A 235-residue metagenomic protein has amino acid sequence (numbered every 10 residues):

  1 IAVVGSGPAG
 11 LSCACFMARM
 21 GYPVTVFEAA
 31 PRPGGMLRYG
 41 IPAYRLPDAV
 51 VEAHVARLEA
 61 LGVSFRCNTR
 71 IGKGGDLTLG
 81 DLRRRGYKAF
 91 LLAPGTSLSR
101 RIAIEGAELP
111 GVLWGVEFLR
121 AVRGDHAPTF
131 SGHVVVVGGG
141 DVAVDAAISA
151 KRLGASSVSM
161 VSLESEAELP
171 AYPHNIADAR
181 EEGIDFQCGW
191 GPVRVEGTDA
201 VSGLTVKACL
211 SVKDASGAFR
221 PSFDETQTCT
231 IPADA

Functional and structural regions predicted by a protein language model:
I1, A53, L109-G115: Extreme N-terminal leader/targeting segments of oxidoreductases
I1, D48, L92-L109, G191 (+2 more regions): Ferredoxin-type iron-sulfur electron-transfer modules and their immediate structural context
V4-F27, C67-L79, R83, F90 (+5 more regions): Rossmann-like dinucleotide/flavin-binding elements
V26, A30-L61, F65-C67, V122 (+1 more regions): Rossmann-like dinucleotide-binding cores of NAD(P)H-dependent redox enzymes
P42-L46, R85, E108-P110, N175-D178 (+1 more regions): Short, hinge-like loop/turn segments at secondary-structure boundaries
C67-R85, G189-V201, V212: A conserved short coil-to-beta-strand element within the FAD-binding core of flavoproteins
R101-I104, A215, F219: Glycine/threonine-rich flexible loop motifs
S202-K207, S216-A235: C-terminal catalytic lobe of FAD-dependent flavoproteins
